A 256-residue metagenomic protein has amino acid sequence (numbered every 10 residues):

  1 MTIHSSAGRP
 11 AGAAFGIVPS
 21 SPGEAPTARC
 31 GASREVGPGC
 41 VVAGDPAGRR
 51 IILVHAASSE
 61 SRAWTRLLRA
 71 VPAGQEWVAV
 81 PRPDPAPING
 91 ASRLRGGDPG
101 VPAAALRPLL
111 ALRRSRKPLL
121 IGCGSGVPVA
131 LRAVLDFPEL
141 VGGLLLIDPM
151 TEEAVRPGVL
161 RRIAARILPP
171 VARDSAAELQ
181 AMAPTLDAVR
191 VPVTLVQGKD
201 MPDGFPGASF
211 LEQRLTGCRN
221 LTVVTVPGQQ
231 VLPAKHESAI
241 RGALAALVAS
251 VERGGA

Functional and structural regions predicted by a protein language model:
G37, V78-L119: Active-site loop/oxyanion-hole signature of alpha/beta-hydrolase fold enzymes
V41-N89: Conserved HGGG/HGGXW glycine-rich cap/lid loop of the alpha/beta-hydrolase fold
R69, Q197-G228: Conserved loop-alpha-helix segment in the C-terminal half of the alpha/beta-hydrolase fold that carries the catalytic
I121-A130: Gly/Ala-rich beta-loop-alpha elbow adjacent to hydrolase catalytic centers
L135, L144-P169: Flexible "cap/lid" loop of the alpha/beta hydrolase fold
P170-T185: Active-site nucleophile elbow and catalytic-triad environment of alpha/beta-hydrolase enzymes
V189, L195-Q197: Short beta-strand/loop motif that positions the catalytic acidic residue of the alpha/beta-hydrolase fold
R219-A256: Catalytic active-site module of serine/aspartate enzymes centered on a nucleophile-bearing elbow/loop
